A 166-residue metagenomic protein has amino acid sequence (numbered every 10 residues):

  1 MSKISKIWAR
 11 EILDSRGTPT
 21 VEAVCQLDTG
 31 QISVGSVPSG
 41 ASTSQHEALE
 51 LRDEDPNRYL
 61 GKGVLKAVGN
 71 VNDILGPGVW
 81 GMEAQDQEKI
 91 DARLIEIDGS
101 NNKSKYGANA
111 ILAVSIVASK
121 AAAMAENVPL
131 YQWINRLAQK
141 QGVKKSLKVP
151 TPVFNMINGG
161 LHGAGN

Functional and structural regions predicted by a protein language model:
M1-T20: Short, Gly/Pro- and small/polar-rich lid/capping loops
D14-S15, L27, I157: Short, acidic, Ser/Thr-enriched surface-loop or helix-capping motifs
P19, N101, N109, L161-H162: Gly/Ser/Thr-rich beta-alpha loop segments that engage phosphate groups in nucleotides
P19-V21, C25-L51, K66-G69, E88 (+1 more regions): N-terminal glycine-rich anion-binding loops that anchor highly charged ligand groups
E22-T29, L130-N135, G142, T151-V153: N-terminal glycine-rich phosphate/pyrophosphate-binding loops that anchor nucleotide-derived ligands and cofactors
S36, S115, I134, N155-N158: Short beta-strand segments
A41-V128, Q132, L137: Metal- or metallocofactor-binding catalytic centers and their adjacent structured scaffolds across diverse enzyme
Q139-K140, L147-N166: Mobile "lid/hinge" segments at catalytic clefts and subdomain interfaces of large enzymes
